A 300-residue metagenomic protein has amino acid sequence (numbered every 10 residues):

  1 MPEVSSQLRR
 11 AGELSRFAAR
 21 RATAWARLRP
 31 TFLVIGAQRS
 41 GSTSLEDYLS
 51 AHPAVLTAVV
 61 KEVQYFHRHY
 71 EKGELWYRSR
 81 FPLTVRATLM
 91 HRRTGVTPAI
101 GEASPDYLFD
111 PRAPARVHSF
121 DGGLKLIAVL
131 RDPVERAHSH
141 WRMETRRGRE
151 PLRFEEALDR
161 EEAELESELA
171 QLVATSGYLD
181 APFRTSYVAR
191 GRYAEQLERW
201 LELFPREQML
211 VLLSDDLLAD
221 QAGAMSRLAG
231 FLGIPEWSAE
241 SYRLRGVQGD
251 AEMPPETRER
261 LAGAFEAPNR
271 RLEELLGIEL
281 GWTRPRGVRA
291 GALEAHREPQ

Functional and structural regions predicted by a protein language model:
M1-L108, F120, V129, V134-Y178 (+1 more regions): PAPS-dependent sulfotransferase catalytic core
G41-S42, Y77, G101, V117 (+6 more regions): Generic structural signal for small/hydrophobic residues in well-ordered secondary structure, especially within
L75, S79-V85, E150-G223, P235-E236 (+1 more regions): PAPS-dependent sulfotransferase catalytic domain
S104-P105, A174-A189, R245-T257: Surface-exposed cleft-lining segments at the edges of enzyme active sites
Y107-R112, L272: Extended catalytic core of nucleotide-activated donor transferases of GT-like folds
D110-A128, A194: ATP-dependent NMP and nucleoside kinases share a basic, alpha-helical "lid"
K125-V129, L210-L213: A structural signal for short, well-ordered beta-strand segments and their strand-loop junctions that often border
E198-R271, G277-H296: The conserved 3'-phosphoadenosine-5'-phosphosulfate
